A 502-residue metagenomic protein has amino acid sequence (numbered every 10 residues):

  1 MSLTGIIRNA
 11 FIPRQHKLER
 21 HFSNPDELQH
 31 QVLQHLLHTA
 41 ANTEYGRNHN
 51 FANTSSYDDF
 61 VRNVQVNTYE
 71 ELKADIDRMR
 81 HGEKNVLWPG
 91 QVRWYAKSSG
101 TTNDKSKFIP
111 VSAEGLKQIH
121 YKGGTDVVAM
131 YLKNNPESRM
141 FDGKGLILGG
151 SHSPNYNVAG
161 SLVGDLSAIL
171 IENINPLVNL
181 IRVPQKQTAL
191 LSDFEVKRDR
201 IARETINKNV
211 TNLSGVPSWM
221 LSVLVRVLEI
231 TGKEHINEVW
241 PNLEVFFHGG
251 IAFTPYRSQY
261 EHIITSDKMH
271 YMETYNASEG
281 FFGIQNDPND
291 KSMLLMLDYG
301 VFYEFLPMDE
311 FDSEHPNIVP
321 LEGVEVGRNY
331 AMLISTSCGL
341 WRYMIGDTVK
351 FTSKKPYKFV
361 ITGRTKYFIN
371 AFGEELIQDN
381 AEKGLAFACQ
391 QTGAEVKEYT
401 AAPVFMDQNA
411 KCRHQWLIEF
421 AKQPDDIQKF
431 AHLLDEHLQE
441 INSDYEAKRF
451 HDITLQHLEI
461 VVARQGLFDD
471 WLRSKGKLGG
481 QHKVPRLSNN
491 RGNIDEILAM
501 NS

Functional and structural regions predicted by a protein language model:
M1-A52, F60-N67, D75-R78, G82 (+1 more regions): Active-site glycine/GP-rich loop and adjacent strand/helix microenvironment that borders small-molecule binding pockets
E27, Q31-Y95, S106-V111, Q118 (+2 more regions): Active-site diphosphate/adenylate-binding microenvironment
A96-T102: Conserved helicase ATPase motor motifs in RecA-like P-loop NTPase domains
D104-I109, F368-A371: Short small-residue beta-strand/loop micro-motif enriched in glycine and branched aliphatics
K105, F141-G143, N242-L243, M269: Short coil/turn connectors at secondary-structure junctions
E114-K117, Q423-P424: Short strand->helix junction
M130-P176: Conserved AMP-binding loop of ANL adenylate-forming enzymes
